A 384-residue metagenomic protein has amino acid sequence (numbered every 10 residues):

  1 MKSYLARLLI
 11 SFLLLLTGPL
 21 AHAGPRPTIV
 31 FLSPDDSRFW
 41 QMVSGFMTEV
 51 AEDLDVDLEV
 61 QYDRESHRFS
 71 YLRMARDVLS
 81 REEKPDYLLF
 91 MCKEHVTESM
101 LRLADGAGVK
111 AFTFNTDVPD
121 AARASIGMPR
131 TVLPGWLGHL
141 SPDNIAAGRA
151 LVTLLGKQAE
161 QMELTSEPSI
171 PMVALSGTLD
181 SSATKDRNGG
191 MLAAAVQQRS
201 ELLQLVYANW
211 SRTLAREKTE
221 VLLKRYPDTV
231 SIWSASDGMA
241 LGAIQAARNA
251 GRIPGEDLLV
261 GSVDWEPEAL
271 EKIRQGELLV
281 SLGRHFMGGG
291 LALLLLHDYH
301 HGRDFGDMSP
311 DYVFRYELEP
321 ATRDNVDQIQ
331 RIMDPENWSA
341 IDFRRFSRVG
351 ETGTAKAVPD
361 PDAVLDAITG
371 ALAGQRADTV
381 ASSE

Functional and structural regions predicted by a protein language model:
R26-F46, V50, L54, E59-M74 (+3 more regions): Extracytoplasmic "Venus flytrap"
F39-L54, A147-L154, S182-S200, G242 (+1 more regions): Short, solvent-exposed amphipathic alpha-helices that sit in or adjacent to ligand/effector-binding or catalytic
E52-H67, P171-A174, A194-N209, G255-L258: Short beta-strand elements in bilobed, periplasmic/extracellular small-molecule ligand-binding domains
E59-D86, K185-G189, Q204-R225: Structural motif
Y87-A111, M191, Y207-E268: Hydrophobic alpha-helical
R102-A146, A269-L270: Flexible loop/hinge segments that line or gate small-molecule binding clefts
G138-S169, A215, W265, A269 (+1 more regions): Hydrophobic alpha-helical segments within soluble ligand-binding/sensing domains
L175-S176, L291-E384: Hinge/cleft segment of the Venus flytrap/periplasmic-binding protein
